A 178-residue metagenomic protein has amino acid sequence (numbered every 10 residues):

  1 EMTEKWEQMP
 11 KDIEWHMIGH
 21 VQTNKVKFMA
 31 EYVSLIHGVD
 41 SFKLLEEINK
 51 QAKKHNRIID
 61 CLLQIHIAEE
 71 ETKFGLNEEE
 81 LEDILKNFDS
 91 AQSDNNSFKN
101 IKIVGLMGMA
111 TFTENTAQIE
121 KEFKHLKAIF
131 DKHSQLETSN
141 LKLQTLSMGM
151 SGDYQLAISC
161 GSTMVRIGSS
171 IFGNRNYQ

Functional and structural regions predicted by a protein language model:
E1-G152, C160, F172: Conserved alpha/beta-domain cores
A128, I167-Q178: Alpha/beta catalytic cores of nucleotide-metabolism and tRNA/nucleoside-modifying enzymes
T163-M164: Divalent-metal-activated hydrolytic enzyme cores
